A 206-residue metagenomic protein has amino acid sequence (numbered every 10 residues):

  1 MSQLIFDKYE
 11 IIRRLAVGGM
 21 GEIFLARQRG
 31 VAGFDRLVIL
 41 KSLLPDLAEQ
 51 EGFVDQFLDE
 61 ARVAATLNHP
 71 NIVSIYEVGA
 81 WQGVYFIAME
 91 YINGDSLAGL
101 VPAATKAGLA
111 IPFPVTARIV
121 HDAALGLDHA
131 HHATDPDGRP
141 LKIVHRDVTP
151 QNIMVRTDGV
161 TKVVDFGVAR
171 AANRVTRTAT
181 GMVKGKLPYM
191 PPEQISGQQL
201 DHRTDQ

Functional and structural regions predicted by a protein language model:
M1-Q206: Conserved ATP-binding/catalytic core of the eukaryotic-like protein kinase fold, especially serine/threonine kinases
